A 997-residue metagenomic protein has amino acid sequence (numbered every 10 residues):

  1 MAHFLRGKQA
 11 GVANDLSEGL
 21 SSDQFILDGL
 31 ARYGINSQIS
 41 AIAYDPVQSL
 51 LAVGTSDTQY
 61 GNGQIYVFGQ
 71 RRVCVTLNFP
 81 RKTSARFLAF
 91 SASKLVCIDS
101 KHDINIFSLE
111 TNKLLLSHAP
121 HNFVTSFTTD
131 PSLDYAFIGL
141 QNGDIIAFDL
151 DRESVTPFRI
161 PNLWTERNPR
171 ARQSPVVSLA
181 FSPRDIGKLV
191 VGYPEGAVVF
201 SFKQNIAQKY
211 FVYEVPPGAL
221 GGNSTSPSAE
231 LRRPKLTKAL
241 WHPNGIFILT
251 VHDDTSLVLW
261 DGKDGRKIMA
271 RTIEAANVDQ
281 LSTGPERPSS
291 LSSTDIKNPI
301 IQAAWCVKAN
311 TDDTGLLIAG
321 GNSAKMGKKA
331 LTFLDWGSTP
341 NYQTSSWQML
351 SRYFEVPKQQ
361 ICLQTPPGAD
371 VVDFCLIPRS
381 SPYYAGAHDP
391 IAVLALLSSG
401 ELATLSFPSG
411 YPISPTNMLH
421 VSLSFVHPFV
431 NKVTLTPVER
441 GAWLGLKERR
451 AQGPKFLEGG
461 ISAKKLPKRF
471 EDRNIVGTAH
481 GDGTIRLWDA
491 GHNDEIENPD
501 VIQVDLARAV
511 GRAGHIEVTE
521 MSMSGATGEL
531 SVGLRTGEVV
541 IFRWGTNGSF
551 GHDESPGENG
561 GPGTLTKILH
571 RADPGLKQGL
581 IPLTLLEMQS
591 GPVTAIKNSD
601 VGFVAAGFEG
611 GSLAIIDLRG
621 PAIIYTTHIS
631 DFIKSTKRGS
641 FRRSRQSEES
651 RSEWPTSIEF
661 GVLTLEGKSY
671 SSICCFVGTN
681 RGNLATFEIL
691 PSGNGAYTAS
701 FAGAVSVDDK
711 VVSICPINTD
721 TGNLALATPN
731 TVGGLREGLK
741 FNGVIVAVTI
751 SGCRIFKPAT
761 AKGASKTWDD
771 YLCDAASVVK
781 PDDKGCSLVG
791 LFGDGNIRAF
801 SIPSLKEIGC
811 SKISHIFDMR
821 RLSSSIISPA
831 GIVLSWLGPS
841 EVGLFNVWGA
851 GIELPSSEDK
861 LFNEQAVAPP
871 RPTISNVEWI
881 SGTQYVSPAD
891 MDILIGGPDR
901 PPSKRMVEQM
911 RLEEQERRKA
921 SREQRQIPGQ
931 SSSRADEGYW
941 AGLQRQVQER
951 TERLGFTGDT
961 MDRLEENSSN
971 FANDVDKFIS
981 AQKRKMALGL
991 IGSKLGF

Functional and structural regions predicted by a protein language model:
M1-F4, L995-F997: A positional/structural detector of protein chain ends, strongest at the extreme C-terminus and weakly at the extreme
A2-D15, N36-G69, T83-E110, F123-T156 (+5 more regions): Eukaryotic assembly scaffold/adaptor repeat-domain signature, activating on surface loops/turns that link repeats
Q9-G29, Q924-S933, E937: Intrinsically disordered, low-complexity PEST-like regions enriched in Ser/Thr and acidic residues
I26-A31, Q38-S40, G942-R945: A detector of helix-start/N-cap boundary segments at the beginnings of structured domains
T128, I138, L844, G882 (+4 more regions): Long, low-complexity intrinsically disordered regions enriched in Ser/Thr/Pro/Gly
S921-F997: SNARE-motif-like long amphipathic alpha-helical rods in endomembrane trafficking proteins
